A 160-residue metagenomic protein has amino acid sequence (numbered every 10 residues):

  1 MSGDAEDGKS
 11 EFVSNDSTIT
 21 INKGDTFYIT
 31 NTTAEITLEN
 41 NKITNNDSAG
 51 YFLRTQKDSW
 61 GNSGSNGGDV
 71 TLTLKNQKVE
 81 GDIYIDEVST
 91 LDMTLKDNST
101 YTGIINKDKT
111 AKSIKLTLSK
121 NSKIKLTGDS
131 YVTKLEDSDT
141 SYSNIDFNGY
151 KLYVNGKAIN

Functional and structural regions predicted by a protein language model:
M1-V13, D25-T32, S48-S65, G81-V88 (+3 more regions): Glycine-rich beta-solenoid repeat tracts in large extracellular/virion proteins
E11-K23, E39-L53, V70-E80, K96-T102 (+3 more regions): Beta-strand-rich solenoid/repeat architectures in extracellular/passenger domains of polysaccharide-targeting enzymes
E80, Y84-N160: Extracellular beta-strand/loop-rich repeat segments of large surface/secreted proteins
